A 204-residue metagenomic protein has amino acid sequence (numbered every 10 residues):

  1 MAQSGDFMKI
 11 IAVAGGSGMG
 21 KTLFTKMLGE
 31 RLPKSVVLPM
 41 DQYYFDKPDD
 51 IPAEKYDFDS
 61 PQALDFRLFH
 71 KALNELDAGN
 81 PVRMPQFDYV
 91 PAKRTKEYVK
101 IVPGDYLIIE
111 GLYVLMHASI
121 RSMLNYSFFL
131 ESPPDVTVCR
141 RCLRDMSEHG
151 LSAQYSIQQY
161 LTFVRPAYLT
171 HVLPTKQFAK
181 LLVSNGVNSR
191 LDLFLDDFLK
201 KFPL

Functional and structural regions predicted by a protein language model:
A2-G5, V102-P103, L143, R165-L204: NTP-dependent small-molecule kinase module
I11-A12: Short hydrophobic/aromatic beta-strand immediately N-terminal to the Walker A/P-loop
G16: P-loop (Walker A) phosphate-binding loop of NTP-binding proteins
K21: Conserved lysine of the Walker
F24: Hydrophobic positions on the alpha1 helix immediately C-terminal to the Walker A/P-loop
E30-L38: Post-Walker A helix-loop "phosphate-sensing" segment adjacent to the P-loop in P-loop NTPases
V36, F45, D49-P91, Y106: Conserved nucleotide-sensing/catalytic segment adjacent to the nucleotide-binding pocket in NTP-handling enzymes
K96-E148: ATP-dependent NMP and nucleoside kinases share a basic, alpha-helical "lid"
